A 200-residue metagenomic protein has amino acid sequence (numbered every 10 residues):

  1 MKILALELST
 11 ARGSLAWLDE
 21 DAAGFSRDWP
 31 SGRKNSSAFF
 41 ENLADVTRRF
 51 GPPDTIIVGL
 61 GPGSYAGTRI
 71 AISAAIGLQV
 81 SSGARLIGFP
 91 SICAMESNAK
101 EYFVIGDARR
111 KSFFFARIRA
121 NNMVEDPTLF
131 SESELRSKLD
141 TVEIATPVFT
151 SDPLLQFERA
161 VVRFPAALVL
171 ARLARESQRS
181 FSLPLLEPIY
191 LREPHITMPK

Functional and structural regions predicted by a protein language model:
M1-A23, S31-A38, R48, I87-K200: Oxyanion-binding and handling regions
F39-F40, I72: Short amphipathic alpha-helical segment that frequently serves as the phosphate-/nucleotide-binding helix
F40-T55: N-terminal small/polar loop signature for handling phosphorylated ligands or for N-terminal nucleophile
D45, I76, V80, E176: Short, well-ordered alpha-helices that flank and scaffold nucleotide-derived cofactor binding pockets
P53-I57, G61, F157, V161-F164: Generic hydrophobic-segment detector
T55-L86: DPxDG-like acidic metal-binding loop motif
